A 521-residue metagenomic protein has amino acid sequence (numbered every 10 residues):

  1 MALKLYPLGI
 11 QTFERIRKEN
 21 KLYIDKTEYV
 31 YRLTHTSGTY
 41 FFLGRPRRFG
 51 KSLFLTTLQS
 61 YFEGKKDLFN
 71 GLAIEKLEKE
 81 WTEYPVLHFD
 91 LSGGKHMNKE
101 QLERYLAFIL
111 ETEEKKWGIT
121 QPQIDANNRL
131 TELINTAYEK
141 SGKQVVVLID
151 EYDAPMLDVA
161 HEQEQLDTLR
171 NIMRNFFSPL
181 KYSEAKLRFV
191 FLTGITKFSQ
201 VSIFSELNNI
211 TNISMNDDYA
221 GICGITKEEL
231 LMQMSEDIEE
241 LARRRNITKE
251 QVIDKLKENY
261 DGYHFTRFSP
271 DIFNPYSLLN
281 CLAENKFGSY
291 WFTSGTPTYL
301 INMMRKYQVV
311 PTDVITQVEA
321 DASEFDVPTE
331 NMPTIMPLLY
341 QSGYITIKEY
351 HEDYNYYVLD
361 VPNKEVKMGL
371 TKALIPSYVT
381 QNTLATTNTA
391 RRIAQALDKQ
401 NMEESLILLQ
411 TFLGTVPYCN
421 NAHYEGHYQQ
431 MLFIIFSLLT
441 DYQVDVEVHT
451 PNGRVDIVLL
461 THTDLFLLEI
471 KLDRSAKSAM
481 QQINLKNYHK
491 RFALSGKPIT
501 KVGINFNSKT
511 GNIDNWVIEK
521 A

Functional and structural regions predicted by a protein language model:
M1-Y424, L439-T440: Phosphate-binding site recognition
T136-S141, I435-T463: Active-site metal-binding core of divalent-cation-utilizing nuclease and nuclease-like domains
V146, D464-L468, T500: Structural motif
L166-I172, L472-H489: Mg2+/Mn2+-dependent nuclease catalytic core
F176-S183, P337-I345, F433-S437, Q482-V502: Metal-dependent nuclease catalytic cores in nucleic-acid-processing enzymes, especially RNase H-like/related
L432, V455-L472, K486: Conserved catalytic cores of phosphodiester-cleaving nucleases, focusing on short active-site segments
R491, S495-A521: Domain-level recognition of nuclease-like catalytic cores that cleave nucleotide substrates
